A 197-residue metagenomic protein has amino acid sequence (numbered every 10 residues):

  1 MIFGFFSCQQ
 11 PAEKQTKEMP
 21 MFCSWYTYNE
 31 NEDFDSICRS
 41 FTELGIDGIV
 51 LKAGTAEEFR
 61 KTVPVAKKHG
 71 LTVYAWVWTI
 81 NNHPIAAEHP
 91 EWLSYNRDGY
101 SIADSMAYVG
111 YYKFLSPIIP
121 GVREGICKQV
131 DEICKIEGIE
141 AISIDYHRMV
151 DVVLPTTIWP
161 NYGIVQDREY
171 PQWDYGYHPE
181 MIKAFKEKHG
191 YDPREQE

Functional and structural regions predicted by a protein language model:
M1-Q15: Bacterial Sec-dependent N-terminal signal peptides
A12-I37: Boundary/entry segment of secreted carbohydrate-active catalytic domains
P20-W25, I49-L51, V73-V77, I142-I144: Hydrophobic faces of well-ordered beta-strands that scaffold small-molecule active sites in alpha/beta enzyme cores
W25-N29, G54, W78-N82, Y146-M149: Active-site beta-loop-alpha junctions enriched in small/polar residues
Y28-E58, I136-I139: Catalytic domains of carbohydrate-active enzymes, especially glycoside hydrolases
T42, R60-G70: Surface-exposed amphipathic alpha-helices with a cationic face
Y74-I136, L154, P171, P193: Active-site-adjacent "subsite" loops/lids of carbohydrate-active enzymes
I136, V150, V165-E197: Active-site neighborhood of glycoside hydrolase catalytic domains
